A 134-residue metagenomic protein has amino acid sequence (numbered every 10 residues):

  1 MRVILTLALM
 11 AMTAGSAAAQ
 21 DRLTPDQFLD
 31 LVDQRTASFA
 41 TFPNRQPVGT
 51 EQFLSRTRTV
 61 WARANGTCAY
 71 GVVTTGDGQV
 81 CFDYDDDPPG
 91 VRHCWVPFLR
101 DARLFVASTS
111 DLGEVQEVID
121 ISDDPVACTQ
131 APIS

Functional and structural regions predicted by a protein language model:
V3-T13: Sec-dependent N-terminal signal peptides
G15-Y70, G76-S134: Lipid interaction determinants
